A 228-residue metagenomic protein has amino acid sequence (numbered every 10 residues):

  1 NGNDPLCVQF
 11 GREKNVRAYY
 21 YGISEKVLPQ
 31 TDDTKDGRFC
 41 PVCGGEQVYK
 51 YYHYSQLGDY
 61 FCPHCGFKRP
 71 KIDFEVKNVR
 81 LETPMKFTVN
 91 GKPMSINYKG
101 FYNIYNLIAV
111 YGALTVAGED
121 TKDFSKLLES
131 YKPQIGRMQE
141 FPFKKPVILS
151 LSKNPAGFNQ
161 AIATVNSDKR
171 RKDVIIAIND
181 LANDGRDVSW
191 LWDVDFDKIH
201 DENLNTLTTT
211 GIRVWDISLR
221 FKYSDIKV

Functional and structural regions predicted by a protein language model:
G2-N3, V8-P93: Extended acidic/charged loop-beta regions that coordinate divalent cations and stabilize anionic phosphate/carboxylate
R17-Y19, P146, K227: Conserved beta-strand segments of alpha/beta enzyme cores
D32-T34, Q134, L151-K227: Active-site beta-alpha connecting loops in nucleotide-dependent enzymes
K35-R38, E82, Y102-I108, E119 (+5 more regions): Conserved active-site and cofactor/substrate-binding residues in soluble primary-metabolism enzymes
L57-P70, Y98-E129: A conserved, hydrophobic alpha-helical segment in the catalytic core of large ATP/adenylate-utilizing enzymes
F67, R80-E82, A113-S152: Gly/charged, well-structured mid-domain segments that form the phosphate/adenylate-handling core of ATP-dependent
D73-E75, S95-I96, F158-T164: Glycine-rich, charged/polar anion/phosphate-binding loops that engage phosphate groups from diverse ligands
P93-F101, P146-I148: A short glycine/serine-rich beta->alpha loop
